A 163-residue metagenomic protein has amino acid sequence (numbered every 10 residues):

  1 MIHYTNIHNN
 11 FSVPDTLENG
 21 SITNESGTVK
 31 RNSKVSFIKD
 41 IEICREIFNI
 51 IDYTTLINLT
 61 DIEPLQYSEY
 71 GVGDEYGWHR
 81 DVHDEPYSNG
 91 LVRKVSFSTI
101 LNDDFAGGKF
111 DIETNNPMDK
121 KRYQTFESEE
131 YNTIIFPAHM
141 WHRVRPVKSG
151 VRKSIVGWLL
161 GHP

Functional and structural regions predicted by a protein language model:
M1-Q66, E75: Non-heme Fe(II)/2-oxoglutarate
D52-P163: Catalytic core of non-heme Fe(II) oxygenases with the double-stranded beta-helix
